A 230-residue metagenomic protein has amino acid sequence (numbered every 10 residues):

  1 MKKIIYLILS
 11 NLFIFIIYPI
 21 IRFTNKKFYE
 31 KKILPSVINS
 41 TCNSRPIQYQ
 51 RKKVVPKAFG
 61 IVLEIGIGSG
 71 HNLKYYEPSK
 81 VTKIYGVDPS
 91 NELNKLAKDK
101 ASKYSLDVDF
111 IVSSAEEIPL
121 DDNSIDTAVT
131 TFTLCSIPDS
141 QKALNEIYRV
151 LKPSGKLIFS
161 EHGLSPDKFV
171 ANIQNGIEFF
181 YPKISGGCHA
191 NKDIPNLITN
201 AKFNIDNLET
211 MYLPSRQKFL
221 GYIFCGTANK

Functional and structural regions predicted by a protein language model:
T41-I61, H71-Y75: Conserved alpha-helix/loop element of class I SAM-dependent methyltransferases that forms part of the SAM/SAH-binding
L63-E117: Class I SAM-dependent methyltransferase SAM/SAH-binding core
E116-A128: A short acidic, Gly/Pro-enriched loop at the edge of an enzyme's catalytic core that lines a small-molecule cofactor
D126-D139: A short SAM/SAH-binding and catalytic strip from SAM-dependent methyltransferases
Q141-P153: A short glycine-rich, Lys/Arg-flanked "PGG" loop and its adjoining helix->strand segment in the class I
S154-H162: Conserved beta-strand signature within the Rossmann-like core of class I S-adenosyl-L-methionine
G186-K202: Short alpha-helix
F203, L208-K230: Core SAM-dependent methyltransferase catalytic element
